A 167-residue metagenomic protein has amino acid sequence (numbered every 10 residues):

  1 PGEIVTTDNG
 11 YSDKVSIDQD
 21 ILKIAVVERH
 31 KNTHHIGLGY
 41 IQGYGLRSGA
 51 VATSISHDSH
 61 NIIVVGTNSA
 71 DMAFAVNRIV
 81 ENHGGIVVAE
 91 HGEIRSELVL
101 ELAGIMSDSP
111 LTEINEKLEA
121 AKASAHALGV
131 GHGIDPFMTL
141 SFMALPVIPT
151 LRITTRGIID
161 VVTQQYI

Functional and structural regions predicted by a protein language model:
P1-V26, K31-T33, P146-T155: Hard-cation-handling environments
I4-N9, Y44-R47, A70: Short amphipathic alpha-helical surface micro-motifs
S16, V64-T67: Alpha-helix N-cap/loop-to-helix boundary motif
L22, I36-S59, V65, M72-I79 (+1 more regions): Catalytic centers of hydrolytic enzymes
K31, S69-A70: Short, glycine/serine-rich, charged loops/turns that create anion-binding and catalytic segments at active sites
